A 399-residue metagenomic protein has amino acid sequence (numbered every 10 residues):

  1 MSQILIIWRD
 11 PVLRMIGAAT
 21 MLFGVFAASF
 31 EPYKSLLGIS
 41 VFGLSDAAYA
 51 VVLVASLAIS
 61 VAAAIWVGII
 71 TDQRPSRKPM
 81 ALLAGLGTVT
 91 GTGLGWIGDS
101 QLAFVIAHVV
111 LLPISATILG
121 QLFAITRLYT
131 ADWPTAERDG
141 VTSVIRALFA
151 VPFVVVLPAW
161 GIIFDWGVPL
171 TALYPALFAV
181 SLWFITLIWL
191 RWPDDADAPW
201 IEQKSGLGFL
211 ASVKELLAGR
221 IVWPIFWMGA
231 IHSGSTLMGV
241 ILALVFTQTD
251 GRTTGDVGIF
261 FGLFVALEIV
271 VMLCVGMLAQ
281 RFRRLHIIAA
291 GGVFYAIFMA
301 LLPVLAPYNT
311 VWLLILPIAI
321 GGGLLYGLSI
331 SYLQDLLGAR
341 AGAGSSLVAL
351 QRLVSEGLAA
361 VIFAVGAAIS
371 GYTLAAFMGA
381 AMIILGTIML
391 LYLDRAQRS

Functional and structural regions predicted by a protein language model:
M1-L13, P193-P224: Juxtamembrane intracellular "pre-TM" segments in multi-pass secondary transporters
Q3-L57, W223, W227, S235-F246: Helix-loop boundary and gating motifs at the non-cytosolic
M21, L102-L119, G229, T310-L324: Hydrophobic core of transmembrane alpha-helices in multi-pass small-molecule transporters, especially MFS/SLC-type
A63-S76, F164-D165, V271-R283, A367: Helix-to-loop junctions at the C-terminal end of transmembrane segments in multipass secondary transporters
P79-G93, F178, H286-L301: Structural signature of the two symmetry-related core transmembrane helices
A116-W133, L324-L337: Intracellular juxtamembrane helix-capping segments at the cytosolic ends of symmetry-related transmembrane helices
V271, L285-S329: C-terminal transmembrane helical hairpin of 12-TM major facilitator-type secondary transporters
A339-S370: A late C-terminal transmembrane helix in Major Facilitator Superfamily
